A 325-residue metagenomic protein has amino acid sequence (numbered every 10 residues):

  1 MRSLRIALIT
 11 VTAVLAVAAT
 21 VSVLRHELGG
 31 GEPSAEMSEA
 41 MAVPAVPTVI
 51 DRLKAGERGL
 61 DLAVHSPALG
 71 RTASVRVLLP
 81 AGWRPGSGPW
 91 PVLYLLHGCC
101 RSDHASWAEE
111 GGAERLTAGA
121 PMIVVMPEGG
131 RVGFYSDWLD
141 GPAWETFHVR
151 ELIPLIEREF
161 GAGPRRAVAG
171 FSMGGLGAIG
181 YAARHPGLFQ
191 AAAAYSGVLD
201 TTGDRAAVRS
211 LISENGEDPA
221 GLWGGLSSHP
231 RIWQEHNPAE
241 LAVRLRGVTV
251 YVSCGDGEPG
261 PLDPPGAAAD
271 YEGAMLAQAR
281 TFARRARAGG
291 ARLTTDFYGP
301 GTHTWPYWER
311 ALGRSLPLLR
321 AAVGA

Functional and structural regions predicted by a protein language model:
R2-A325: Non-catalytic cap/lid and distal C-terminal segments of serine-dependent acyl enzymes
